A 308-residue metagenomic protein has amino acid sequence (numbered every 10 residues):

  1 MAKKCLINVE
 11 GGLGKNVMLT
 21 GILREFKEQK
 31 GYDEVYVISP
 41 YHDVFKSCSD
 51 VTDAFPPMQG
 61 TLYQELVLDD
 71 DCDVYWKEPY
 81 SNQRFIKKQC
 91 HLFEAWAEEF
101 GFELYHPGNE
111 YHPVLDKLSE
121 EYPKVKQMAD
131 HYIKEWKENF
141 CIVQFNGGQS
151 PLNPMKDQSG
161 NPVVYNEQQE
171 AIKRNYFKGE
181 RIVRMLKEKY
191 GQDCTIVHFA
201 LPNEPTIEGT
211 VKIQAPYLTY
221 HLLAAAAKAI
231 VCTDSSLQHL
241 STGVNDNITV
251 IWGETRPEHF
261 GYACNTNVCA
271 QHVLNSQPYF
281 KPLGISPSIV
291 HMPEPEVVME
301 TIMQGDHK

Functional and structural regions predicted by a protein language model:
M1-K308: Catalytic machinery of carbohydrate-active enzymes, primarily nucleotide-sugar-dependent glycosyltransferases
